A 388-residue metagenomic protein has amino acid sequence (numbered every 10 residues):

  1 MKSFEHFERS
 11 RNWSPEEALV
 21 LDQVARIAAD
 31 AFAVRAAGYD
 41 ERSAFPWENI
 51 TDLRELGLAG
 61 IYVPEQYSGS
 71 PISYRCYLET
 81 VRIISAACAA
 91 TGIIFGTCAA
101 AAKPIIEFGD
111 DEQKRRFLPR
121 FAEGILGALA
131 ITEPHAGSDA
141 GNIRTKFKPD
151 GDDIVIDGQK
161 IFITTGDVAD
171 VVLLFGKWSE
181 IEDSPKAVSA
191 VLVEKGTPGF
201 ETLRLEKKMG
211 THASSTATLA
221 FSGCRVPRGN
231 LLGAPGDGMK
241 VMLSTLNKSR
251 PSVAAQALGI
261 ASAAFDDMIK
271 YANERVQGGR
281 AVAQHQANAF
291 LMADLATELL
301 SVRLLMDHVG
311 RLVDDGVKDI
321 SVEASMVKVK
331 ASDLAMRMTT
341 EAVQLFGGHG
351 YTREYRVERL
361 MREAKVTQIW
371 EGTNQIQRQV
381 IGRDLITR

Functional and structural regions predicted by a protein language model:
M1-A86, T91, F108, E112-Q113 (+5 more regions): Alpha-helical interface subdomain recognition
A89-E112, G137-A140: N-terminal glycine-rich flavin-associated loop
E123-T132: A short, Trp-centered hydrophobic/proline-enriched beta-strand micro-motif
A128, N142-K146, D153, V171-F175 (+2 more regions): Conserved hydrophobic/aromatic beta-strand scaffold that supports enzyme active sites
H135-S138, F162-T165, I181-E182, K208-S215: Short Gly/Pro-enriched turn/cap motifs at secondary-structure boundaries
N142-R144, G196-P227: Flexible, small-/acidic-enriched active-site or ligand-binding loops
D153, D157-T202: A short core secondary-structure module
A217-S244: A short, charged helix-loop
